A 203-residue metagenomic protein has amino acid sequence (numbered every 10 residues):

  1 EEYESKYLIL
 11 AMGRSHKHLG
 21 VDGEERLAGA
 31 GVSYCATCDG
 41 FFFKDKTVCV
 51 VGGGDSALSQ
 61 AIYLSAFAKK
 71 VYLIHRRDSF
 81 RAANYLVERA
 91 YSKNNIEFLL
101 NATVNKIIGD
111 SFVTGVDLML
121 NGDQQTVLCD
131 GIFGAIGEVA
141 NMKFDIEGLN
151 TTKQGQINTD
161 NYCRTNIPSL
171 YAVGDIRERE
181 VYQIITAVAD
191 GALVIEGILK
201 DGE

Functional and structural regions predicted by a protein language model:
E2-Y3, A66-N161, G202-E203: A Rossmann-like FAD-binding core segment of flavoenzymes
K6-Y7, A30, D45-T47: Nucleotide donor/acceptor-binding cores
L10, Y34, F98-L100, L128 (+1 more regions): A structural signal for the hydrophobic beta-strands that form the central parallel beta-sheet of Rossmann-like
G20, E25-F42, A135-T186, D190-L193 (+1 more regions): FAD-site-proximal beta/loop scaffold in flavoenzymes
K44-K46, N101, I167: Phosphate-coordination loops involved in phosphoryl transfer and adenosine-cofactor binding
G52-G54: Glycine-rich Rossmann-fold phosphate-binding loop(s) that bind the pyrophosphate of adenine dinucleotide cofactors
A57-L58: N-terminal Rossmann-fold NAD(P) dinucleotide-binding loop
